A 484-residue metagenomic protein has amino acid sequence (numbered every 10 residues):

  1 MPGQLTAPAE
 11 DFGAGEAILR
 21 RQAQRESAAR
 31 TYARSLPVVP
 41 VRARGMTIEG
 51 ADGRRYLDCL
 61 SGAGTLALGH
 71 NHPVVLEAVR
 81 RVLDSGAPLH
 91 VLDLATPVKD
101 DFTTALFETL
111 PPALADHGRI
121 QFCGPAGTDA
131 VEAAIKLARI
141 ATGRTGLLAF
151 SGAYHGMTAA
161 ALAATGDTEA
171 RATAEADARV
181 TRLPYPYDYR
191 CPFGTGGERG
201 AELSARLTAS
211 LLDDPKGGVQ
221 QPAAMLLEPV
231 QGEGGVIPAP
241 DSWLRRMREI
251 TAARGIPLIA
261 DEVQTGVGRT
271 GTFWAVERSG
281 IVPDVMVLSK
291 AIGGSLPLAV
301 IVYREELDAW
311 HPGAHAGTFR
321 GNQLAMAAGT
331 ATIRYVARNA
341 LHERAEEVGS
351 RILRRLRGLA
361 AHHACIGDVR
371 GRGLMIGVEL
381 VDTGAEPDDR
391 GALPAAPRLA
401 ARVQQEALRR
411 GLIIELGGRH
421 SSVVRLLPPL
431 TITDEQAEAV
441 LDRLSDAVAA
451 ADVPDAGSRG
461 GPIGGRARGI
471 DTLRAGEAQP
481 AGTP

Functional and structural regions predicted by a protein language model:
P2-P484: Conserved N-terminal phosphate-binding loop of PLP-dependent enzymes in the Aspartate aminotransferase
